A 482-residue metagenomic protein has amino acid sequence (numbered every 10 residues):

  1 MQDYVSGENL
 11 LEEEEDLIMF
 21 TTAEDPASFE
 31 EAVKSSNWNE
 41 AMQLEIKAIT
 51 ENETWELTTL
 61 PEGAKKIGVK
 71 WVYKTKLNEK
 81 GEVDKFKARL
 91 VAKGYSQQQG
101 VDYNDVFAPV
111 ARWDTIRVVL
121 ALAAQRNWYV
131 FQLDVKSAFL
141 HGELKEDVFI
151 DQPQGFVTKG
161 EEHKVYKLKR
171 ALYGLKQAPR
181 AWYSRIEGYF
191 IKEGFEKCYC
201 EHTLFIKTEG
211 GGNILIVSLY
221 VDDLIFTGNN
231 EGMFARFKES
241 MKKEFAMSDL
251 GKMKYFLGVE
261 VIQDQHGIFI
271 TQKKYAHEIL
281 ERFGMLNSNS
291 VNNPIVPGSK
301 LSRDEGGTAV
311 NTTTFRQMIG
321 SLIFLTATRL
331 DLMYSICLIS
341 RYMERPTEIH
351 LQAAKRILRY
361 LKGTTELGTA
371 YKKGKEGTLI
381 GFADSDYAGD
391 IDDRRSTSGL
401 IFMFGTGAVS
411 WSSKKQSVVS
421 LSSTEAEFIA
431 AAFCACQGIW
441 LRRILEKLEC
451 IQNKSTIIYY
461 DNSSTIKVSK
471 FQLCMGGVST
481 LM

Functional and structural regions predicted by a protein language model:
M1-L172, K176-Y199, L204: Chromodomain-type histone methyl-lysine reader module
K34, W38, K47, E51-T54 (+18 more regions): Short amphipathic alpha-helices and their capping/turn residues within compact interaction modules
W55, E79-E82, G94, V130-F131 (+9 more regions): Short helix-interrupting loop/turn segments at helix-coil junctions
L90, Y103-F107, A111, I116 (+6 more regions): Divalent metal-binding acidic/histidine catalytic loops
F131, A138-L140, E231-G232, R236-K238 (+1 more regions): Classical protein tyrosine phosphatase
G174, D222-T227: Short cationic amphipathic helices and targeting signals
F190, K197-Y199, T203-I206, F234 (+3 more regions): Nucleotidyl polymerases of mobile genetic elements and RNA viruses
K197-C200, F226-T271, A276, E281 (+2 more regions): Polymerase palm active-site segment centered on the conserved acidic dipeptide of motif C
